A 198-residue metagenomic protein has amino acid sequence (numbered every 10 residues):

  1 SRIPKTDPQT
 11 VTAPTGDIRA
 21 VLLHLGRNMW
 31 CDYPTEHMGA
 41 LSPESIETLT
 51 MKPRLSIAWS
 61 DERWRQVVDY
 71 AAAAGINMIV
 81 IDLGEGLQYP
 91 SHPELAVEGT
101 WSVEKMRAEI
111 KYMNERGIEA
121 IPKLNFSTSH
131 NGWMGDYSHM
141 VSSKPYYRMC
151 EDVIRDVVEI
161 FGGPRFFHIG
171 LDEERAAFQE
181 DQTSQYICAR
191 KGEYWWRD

Functional and structural regions predicted by a protein language model:
R2-D198: Feature activates predominantly on carbohydrate-active enzymes
